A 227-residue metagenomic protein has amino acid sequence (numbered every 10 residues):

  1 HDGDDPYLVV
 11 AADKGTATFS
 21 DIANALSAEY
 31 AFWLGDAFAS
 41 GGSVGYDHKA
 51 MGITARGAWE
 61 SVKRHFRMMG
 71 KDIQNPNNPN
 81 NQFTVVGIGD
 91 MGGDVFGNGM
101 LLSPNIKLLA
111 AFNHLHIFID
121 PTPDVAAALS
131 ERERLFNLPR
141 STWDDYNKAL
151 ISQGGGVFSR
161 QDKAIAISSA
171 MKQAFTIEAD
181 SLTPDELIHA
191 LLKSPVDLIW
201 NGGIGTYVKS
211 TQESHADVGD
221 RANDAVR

Functional and structural regions predicted by a protein language model:
H1-D5, V9, K14-R227: Non-transmembrane, aqueous-exposed alpha-helical and coiled segments at domain scale
